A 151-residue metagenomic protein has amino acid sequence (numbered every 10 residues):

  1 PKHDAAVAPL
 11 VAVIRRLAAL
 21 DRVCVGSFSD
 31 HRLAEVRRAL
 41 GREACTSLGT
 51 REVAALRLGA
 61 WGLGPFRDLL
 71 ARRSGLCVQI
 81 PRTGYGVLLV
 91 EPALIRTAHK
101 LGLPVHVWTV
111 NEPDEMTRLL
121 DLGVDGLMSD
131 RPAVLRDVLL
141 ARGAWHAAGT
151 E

Functional and structural regions predicted by a protein language model:
P1-D125, S129-E151: Short loop-to-alpha-helix "cap/lid" segments that border enzyme active sites across diverse enzyme classes
